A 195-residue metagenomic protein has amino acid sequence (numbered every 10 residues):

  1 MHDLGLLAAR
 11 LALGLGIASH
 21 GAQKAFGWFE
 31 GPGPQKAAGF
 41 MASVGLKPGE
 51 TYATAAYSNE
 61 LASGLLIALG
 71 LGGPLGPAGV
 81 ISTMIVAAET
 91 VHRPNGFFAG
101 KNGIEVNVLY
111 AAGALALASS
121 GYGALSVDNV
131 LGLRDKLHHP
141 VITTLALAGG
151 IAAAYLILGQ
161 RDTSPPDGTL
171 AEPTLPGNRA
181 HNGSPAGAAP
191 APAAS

Functional and structural regions predicted by a protein language model:
M1-W28, G73-S195: Extended, low-polarity transmembrane helix blocks
G16, H20-A56: Solvent-exposed, well-ordered loop and adjacent helix/strand elements within mature globular domains that form
A37, S43-G49, Y57-N59, G72-V91: Small-polar-interrupted transmembrane alpha-helices in polytopic inner-membrane proteins
E50, S63, Y110-A112: Short hydrophobic "helix-edge" motifs at membrane interfaces and signal-peptide entry regions
A53-L65: Multi-pass membrane catalytic core of lipid/isoprenoid biosynthesis enzymes
I67-L71: Transmembrane alpha-helix interface/packing and boundary motifs in multi-pass membrane proteins, characterized by
